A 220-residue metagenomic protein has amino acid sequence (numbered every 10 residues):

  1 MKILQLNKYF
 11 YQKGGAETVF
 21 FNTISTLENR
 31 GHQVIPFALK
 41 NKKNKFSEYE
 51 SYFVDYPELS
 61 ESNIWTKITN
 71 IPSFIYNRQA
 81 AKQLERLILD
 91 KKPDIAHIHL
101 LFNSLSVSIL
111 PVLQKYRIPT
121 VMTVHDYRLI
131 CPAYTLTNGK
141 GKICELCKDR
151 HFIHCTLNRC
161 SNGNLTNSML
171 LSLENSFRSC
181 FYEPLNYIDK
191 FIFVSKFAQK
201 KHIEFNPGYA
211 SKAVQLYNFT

Functional and structural regions predicted by a protein language model:
M1-K43, L89-K91, I109, L113-P119: N-terminal subdomain of nucleotide-sugar transferases
E17-T18, K45-S51, I109, P132-T137 (+2 more regions): Short aromatic-enriched loop/helix-cap "lid" or pocket-rim segments at secondary-structure transitions that line
N29-I95: A conserved catalytic-core segment of Leloir-type glycosyltransferases
K40, F197, F219: Carbohydrate-associated surface elements
E61-K67, V124-S176: Acceptor-binding helix/loop patch of EC 2.4 sugar-transfer enzymes, predominantly nucleotide-sugar-dependent
E85-L105, P119-T123, K190: Short N-terminal targeting/anchoring amphipathic segment
K115, P132-I143, F181-I188: A conserved, positively charged/aromatic
G163-K212: A short, active-site helix/loop in glycosyltransferases that binds the activated sugar's phosphate group
